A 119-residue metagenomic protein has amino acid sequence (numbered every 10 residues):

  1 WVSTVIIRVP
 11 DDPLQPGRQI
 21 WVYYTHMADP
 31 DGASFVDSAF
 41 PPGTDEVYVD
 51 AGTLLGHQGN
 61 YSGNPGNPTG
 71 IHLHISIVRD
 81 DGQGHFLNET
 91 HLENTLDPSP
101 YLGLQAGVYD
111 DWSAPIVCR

Functional and structural regions predicted by a protein language model:
W1-G43, P68-H72: Zn2+-dependent peptidoglycan hydrolase active-site motif and core
W1-V9, D45-R119: Conserved, short, structured surface segments that act as functional micro-motifs
